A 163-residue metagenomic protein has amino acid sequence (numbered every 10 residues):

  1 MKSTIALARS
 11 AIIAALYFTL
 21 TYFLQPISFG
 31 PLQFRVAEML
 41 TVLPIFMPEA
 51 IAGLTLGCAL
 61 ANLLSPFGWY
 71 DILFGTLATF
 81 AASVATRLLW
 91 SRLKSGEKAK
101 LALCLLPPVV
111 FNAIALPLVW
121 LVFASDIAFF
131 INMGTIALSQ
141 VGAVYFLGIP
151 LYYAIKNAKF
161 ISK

Functional and structural regions predicted by a protein language model:
M1-A52: Hydrophobic transmembrane alpha-helices
Y17, L54-N62: Small-polar-interrupted transmembrane alpha-helices in polytopic inner-membrane proteins
P26-P31, M39, A59-T76, A81-K163: Membrane-embedded alpha-helical hairpins and interfacial helices in multi-pass inner-membrane proteins
F46-L54, N112-P117: A generic, lipid-embedded transmembrane alpha helix
